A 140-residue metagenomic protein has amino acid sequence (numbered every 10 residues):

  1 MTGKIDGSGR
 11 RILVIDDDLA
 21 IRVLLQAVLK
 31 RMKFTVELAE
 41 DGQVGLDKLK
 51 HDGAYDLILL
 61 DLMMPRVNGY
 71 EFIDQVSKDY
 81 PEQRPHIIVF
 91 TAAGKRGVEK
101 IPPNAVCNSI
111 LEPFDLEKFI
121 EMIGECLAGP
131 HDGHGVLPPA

Functional and structural regions predicted by a protein language model:
M1-R11, D115-A140: Non-catalytic signal-transmission and effector/linker regions of two-component phosphorelay proteins
D18-R22, L116: Short acidic/polar segment at the start of the alpha1 helix of CheY-like receiver
V23-R31: Charged docking surfaces used in two-component/phosphorelay signaling
L38-L57: Acidic, metal-coordinating helix/loop segments flanking the phosphotransfer/catalytic sites of two-component signaling
D61: Active-site residues of response regulator receiver
M64: Receiver (REC) domain active-site loop signature in two-component systems and cognate sites in sensor histidine kinases
